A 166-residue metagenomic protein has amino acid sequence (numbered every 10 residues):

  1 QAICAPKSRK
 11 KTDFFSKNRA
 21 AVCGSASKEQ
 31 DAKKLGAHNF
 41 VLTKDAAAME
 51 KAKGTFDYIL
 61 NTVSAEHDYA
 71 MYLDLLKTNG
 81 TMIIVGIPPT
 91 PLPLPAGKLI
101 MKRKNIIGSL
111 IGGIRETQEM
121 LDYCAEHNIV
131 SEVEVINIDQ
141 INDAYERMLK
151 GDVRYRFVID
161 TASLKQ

Functional and structural regions predicted by a protein language model:
I3-K7, F14-M71: Adenosine-nucleotide cofactor-binding segment
G24-S25, I87, I111: Cofactor-binding loop segments of dinucleotide-utilizing enzymes, especially the Rossmann-like FAD- and NAD(P)+-binding
A65-E66, P88-P89, L164: Short glycine-rich anion-binding loops that position phosphate/pyrophosphate groups of nucleotides and phosphorylated
L75-K77: A generic alpha-to-beta junction signature in SAM-dependent methyltransferases
G80-T81: Glycine-centered, small-residue-biased loops immediately flanking beta-strands in adenine/cofactor-binding cores
G86-R103, I114-D122: Rossmann-fold NAD(P)-binding glycine/threonine-rich loop
I114-Q166: C-terminal hydrophobic helical "lid"/dimerization subdomain of Rossmann-like NAD(P)H-dependent oxidoreductases
